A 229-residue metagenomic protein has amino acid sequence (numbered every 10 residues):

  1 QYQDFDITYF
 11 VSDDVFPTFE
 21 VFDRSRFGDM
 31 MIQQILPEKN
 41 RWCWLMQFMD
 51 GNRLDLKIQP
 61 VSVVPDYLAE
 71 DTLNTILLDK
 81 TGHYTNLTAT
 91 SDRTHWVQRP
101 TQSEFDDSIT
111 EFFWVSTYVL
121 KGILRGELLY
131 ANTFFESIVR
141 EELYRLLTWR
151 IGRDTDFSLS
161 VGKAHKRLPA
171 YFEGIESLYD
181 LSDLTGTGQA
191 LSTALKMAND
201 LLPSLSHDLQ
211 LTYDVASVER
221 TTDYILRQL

Functional and structural regions predicted by a protein language model:
Q1-Q3, I7-V63: Metal-dependent nucleotidyltransferase catalytic core
Q1-Y2, L68-E70, V161: Short aromatic-enriched loop/helix-cap "lid" or pocket-rim segments at secondary-structure transitions that line
V11-F16, M31-L36, E70-T72, D79-H83 (+1 more regions): Glycine-rich loops and low-complexity Gly/Arg-rich segments that provide flexible linkers or classic glycine-based
M30-K39, L78-A89, E173-L181: Short secondary-structure transition/capping segments
Q47-L87: Acidic, glycine- and histidine-enriched catalytic cores of nucleic acid- and nucleotide-handling enzymes, centered on
D50-Q59, S91-D92, Q102-E104, L181-S182: A general structural signal for short secondary-structure boundary/capping elements
N74-D107: A short, charged helix-loop
W96-L229: Conserved nucleotidyltransferase catalytic core and NTase-mimicking acidic/glycine-rich helix/loop elements in nucleic
